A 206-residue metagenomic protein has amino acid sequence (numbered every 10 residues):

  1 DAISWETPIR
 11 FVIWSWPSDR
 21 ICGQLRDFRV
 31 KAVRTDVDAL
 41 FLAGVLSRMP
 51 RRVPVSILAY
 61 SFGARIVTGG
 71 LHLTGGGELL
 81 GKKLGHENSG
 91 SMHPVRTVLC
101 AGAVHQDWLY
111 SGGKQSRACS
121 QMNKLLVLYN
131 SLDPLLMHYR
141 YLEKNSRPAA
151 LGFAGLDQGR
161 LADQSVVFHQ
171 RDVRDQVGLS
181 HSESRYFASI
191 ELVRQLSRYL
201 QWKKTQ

Functional and structural regions predicted by a protein language model:
D1-P54, H72-R96, A101-Q206: Lipolytic serine-hydrolase domain surface
L42, A59-G63, V67: Gly/Ala-rich beta-loop-alpha elbow adjacent to hydrolase catalytic centers
